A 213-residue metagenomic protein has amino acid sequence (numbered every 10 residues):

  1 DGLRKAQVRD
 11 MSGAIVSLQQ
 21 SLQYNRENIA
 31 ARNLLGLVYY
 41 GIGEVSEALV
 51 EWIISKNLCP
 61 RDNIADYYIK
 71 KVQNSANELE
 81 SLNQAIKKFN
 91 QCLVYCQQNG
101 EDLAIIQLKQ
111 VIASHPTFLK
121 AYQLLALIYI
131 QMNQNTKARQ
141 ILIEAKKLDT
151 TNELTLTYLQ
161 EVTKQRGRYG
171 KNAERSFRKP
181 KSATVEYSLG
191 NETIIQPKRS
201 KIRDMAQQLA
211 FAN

Functional and structural regions predicted by a protein language model:
D1-A6, N33, L82-C96, Q123: Alpha-helical tetratricopeptide repeat
Q7-V8, G41, L58, S75-E78 (+3 more regions): Register position in tetratricopeptide repeats
Q20-Q23, I54-N57, I112-A113, K146-K147: Conserved structural position within tetratricopeptide repeats
I29-A30, N63-I64, A85, L119-K120 (+1 more regions): Helix-start (N-cap) detector for alpha-helical repeat units in TPR-like alpha-solenoids, especially tetratricopeptide
